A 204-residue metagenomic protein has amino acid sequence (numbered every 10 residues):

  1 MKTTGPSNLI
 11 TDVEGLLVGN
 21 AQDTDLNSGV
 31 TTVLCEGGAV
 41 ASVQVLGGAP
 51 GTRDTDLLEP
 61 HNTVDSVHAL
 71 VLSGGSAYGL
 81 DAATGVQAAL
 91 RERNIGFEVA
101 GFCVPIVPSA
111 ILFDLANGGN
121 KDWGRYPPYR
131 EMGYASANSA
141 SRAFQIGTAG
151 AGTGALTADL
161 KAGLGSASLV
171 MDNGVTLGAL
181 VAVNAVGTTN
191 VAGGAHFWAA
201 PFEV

Functional and structural regions predicted by a protein language model:
M1-V204: Alpha/propeptide regions of enzymes that mature by internal proteolysis
